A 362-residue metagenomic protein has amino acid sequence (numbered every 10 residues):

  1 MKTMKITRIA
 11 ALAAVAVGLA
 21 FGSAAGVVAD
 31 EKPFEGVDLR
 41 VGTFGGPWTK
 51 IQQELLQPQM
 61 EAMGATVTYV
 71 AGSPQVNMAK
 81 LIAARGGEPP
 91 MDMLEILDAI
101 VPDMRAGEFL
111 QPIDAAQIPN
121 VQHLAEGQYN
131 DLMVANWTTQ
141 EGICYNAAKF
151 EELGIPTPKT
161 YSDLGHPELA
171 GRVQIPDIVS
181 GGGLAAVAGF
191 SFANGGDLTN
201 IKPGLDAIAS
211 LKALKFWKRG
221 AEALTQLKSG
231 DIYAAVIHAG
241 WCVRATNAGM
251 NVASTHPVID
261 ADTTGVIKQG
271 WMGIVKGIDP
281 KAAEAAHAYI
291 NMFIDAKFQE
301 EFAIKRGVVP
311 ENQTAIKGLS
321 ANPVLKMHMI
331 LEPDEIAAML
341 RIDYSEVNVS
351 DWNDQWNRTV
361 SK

Functional and structural regions predicted by a protein language model:
M1-L39, S361-K362: Short, low-complexity disordered leader/linker segments with a strong preference for bacterial N-terminal type II
D30-D103: Early extracytoplasmic/lumenal segment of secretory-pathway proteins
G45-Q52, P90-V101, R105-L224, K228: Extracytoplasmic ligand-binding site segments that recognize negatively charged/polar headgroups
D98-D103, K228, A234-A253: A ligand-binding cleft/hinge motif common to bilobed small-molecule-binding domains
C144-K149, G189-A193, K268-A282, E301: A bilobed periplasmic-binding-protein/Venus flytrap-type ligand-binding module shared by bacterial periplasmic
L205-S210, F216-W217, N251-K276: Periplasmic-binding protein-like
M272-I336: Mature extracytoplasmic/periplasmic domains
P333-K362: Conserved C-terminal helix/tail region of periplasmic/extracytoplasmic solute-binding proteins
